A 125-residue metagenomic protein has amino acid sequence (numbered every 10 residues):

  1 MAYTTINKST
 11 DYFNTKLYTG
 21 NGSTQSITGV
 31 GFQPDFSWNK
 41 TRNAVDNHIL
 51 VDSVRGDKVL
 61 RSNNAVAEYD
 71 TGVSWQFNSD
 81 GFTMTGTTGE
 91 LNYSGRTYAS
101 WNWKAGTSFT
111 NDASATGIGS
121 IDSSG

Functional and structural regions predicted by a protein language model:
M1-G125: Surface-exposed molecular-recognition determinants
